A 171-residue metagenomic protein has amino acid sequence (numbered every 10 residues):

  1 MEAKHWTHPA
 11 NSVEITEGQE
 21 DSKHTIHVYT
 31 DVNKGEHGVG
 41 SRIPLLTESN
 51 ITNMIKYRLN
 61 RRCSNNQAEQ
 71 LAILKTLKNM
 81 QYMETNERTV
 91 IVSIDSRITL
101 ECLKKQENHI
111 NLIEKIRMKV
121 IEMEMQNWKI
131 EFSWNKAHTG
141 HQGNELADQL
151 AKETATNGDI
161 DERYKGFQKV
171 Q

Functional and structural regions predicted by a protein language model:
M1-Q171: RNase H-like, metal-dependent ribonuclease domains
